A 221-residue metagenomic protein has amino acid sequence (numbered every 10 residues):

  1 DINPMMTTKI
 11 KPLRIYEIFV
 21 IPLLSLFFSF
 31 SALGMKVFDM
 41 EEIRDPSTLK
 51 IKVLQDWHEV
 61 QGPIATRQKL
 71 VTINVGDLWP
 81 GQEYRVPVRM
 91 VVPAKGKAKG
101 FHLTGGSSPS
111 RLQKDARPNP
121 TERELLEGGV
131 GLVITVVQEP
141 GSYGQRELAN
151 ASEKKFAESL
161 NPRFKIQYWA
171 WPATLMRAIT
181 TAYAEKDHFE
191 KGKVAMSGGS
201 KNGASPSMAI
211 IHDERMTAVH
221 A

Functional and structural regions predicted by a protein language model:
I18-S29: Bacterial N-terminal signal peptides
I51-K95: N-terminal cap/lid segment of alpha/beta-hydrolase-fold proteins
G76-L78, G105-R111: Active-site glycine-rich loops that stabilize anionic/oxyanionic intermediates across multiple enzyme folds
P87-V88, A98-S108: Short beta-strand element of the alpha/beta-hydrolase
P109-L112, R123-E124, G128-A173: Cap/lid segment of the alpha/beta-hydrolase catalytic domain
E158-A173, R177-S200: Gly/Ser-rich "nucleophile elbow"/oxyanion-hole loop immediately N-terminal to the catalytic nucleophile in hydrolases
G203-D213: Short glycine-enriched nucleophile-adjacent loop and the immediately C-terminal alpha-helix near the catalytic center
R215-A221: A conserved short beta-strand
